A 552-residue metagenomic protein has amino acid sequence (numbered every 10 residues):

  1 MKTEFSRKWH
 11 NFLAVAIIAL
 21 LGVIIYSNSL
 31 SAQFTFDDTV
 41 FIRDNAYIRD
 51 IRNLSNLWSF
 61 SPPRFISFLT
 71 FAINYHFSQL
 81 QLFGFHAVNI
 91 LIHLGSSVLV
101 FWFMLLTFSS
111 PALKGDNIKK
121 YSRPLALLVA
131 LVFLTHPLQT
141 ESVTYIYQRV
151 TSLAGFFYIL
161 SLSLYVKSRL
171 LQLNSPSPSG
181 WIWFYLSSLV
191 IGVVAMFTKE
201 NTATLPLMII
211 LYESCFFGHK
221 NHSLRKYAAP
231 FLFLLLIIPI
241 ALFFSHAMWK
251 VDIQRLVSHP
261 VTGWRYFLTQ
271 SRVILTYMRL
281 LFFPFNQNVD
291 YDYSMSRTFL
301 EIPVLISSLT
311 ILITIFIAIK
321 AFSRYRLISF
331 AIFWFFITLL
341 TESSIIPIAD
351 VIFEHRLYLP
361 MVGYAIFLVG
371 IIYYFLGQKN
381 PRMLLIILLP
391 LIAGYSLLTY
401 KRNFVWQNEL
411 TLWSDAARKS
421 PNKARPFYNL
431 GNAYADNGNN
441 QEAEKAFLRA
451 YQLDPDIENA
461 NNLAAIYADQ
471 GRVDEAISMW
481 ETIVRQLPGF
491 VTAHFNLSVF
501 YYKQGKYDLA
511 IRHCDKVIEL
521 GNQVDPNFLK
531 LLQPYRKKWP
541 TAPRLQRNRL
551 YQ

Functional and structural regions predicted by a protein language model:
M1-E442, A446-A465, N496: Polytopic membrane enzymes that build or remodel cell-surface glycoconjugates and lipids
K2-F5, L410-Q552: C-terminal luminal/periplasmic domains and tails of membrane-associated envelope-modifying transferases
